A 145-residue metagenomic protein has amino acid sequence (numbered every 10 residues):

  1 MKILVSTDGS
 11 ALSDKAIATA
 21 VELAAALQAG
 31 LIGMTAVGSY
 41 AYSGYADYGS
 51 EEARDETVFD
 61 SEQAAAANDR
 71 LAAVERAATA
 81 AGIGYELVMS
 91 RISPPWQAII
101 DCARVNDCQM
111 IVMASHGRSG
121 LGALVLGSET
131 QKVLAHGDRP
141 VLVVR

Functional and structural regions predicted by a protein language model:
M1-K2, R145: Absolute protein N-terminus
K2-R54, T79-E86: Small/aliphatic-rich secondary-structure junction motif
T35-A36, A114-H116, R145: Short secondary-structure boundary segments
Y48-E52, A103-N106, E129-T130: Short, hinge-like loop/turn segments at secondary-structure boundaries
A53-D69: A short acidic, glycine-rich active-site loop that binds or catalyzes chemistry on phosphate/adenosine moieties
R76-I111: Structural beta-alpha unit
M110-A135: Glycine-rich, Arg-bearing micro-motifs that act as flexible, cationic patches
R139-V144: Short, flexible loop segments at boundaries between secondary-structure elements
